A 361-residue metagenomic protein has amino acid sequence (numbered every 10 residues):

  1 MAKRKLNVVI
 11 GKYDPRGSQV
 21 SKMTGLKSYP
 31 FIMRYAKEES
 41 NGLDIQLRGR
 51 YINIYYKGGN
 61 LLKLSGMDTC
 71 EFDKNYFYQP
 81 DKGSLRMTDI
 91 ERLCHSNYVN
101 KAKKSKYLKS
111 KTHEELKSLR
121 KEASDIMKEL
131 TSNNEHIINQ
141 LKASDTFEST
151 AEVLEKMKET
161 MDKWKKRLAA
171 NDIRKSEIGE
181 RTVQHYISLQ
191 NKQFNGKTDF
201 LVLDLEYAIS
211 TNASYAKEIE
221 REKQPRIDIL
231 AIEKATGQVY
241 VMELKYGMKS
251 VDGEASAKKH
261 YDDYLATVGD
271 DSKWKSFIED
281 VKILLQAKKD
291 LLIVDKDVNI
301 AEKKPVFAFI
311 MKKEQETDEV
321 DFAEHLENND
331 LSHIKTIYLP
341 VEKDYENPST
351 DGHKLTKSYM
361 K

Functional and structural regions predicted by a protein language model:
M1-K361: Charged, terminal alpha-helix-loop-beta segments that serve as non-catalytic nucleic-acid engagement and/or assembly
